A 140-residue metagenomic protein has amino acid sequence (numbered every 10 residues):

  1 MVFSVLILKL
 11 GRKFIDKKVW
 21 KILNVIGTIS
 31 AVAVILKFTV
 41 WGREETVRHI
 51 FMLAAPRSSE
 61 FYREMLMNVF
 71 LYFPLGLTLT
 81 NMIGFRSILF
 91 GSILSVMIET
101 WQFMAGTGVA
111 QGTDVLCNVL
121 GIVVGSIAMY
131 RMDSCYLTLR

Functional and structural regions predicted by a protein language model:
M1-T113, V123-R140: Bulky hydrophobic segments
C117: Long, contiguous binding/interaction regions
L120: A conserved FAD-binding loop/helix module that cradles the flavin
